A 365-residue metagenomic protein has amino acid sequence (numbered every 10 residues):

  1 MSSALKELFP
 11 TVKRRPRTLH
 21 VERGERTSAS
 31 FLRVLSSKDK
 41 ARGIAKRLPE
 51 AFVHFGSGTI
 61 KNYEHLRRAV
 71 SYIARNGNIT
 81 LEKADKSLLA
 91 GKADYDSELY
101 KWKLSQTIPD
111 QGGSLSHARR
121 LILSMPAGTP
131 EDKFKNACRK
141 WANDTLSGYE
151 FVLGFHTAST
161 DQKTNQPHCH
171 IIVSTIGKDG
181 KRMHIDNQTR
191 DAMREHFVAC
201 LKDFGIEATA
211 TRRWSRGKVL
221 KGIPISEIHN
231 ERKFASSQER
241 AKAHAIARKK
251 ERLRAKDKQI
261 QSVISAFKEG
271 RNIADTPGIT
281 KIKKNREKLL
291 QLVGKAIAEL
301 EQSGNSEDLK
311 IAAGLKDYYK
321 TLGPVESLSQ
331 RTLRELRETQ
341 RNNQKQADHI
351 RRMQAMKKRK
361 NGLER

Functional and structural regions predicted by a protein language model:
M1-R365: N-terminal nicking endonuclease/strand-transfer module with a His-rich metal-binding environment and a catalytic Tyr
